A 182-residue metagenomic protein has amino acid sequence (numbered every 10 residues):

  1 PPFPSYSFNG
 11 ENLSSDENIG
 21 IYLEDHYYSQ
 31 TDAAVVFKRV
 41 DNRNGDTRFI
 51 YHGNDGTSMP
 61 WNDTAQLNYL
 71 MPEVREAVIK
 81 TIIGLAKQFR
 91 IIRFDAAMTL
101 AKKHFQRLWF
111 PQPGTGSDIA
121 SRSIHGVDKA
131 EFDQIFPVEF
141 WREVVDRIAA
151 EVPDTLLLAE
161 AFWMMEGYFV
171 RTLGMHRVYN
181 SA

Functional and structural regions predicted by a protein language model:
P2-A182: Alpha-amylase-like alpha-glycosidases and glucanotransferases acting on alpha-linked glucans and related
